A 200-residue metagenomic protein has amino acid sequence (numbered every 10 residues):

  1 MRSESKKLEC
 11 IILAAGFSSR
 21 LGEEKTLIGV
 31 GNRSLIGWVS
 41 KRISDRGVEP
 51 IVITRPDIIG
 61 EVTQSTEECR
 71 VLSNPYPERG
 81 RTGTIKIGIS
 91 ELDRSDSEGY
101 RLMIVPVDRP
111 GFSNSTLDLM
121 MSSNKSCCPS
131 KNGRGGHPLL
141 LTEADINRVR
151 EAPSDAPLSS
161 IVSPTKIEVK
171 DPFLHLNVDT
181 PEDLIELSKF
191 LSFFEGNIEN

Functional and structural regions predicted by a protein language model:
R2-L8, N147-N200: Conserved alpha/beta core of the MobA/IspD/sugar-nucleotide pyrophosphorylase nucleotidyltransferase superfamily
R2-S3, G37-R101: Conserved N-terminal catalytic core of the sugar/cofactor nucleotidyltransferase
E4-P56: N-terminal glycine-rich phosphate-binding loop and ensuing alpha1 helix
L13-A15, V105-P106, P129-S130, E168-K170: Short beta-strand segments
G22, V30-S34, D57, P75-G83 (+4 more regions): Residues at secondary-structure transition points
I51, R109, H137-L140, K166 (+1 more regions): A residue-level structural signature of the nucleotidyltransferase/glycosyltransferase Rossmann-like core
E78-R148: Conserved beta-loop-beta/alpha segment of the NTase-like Rossmann-fold superfamily that binds/positions NTPs
